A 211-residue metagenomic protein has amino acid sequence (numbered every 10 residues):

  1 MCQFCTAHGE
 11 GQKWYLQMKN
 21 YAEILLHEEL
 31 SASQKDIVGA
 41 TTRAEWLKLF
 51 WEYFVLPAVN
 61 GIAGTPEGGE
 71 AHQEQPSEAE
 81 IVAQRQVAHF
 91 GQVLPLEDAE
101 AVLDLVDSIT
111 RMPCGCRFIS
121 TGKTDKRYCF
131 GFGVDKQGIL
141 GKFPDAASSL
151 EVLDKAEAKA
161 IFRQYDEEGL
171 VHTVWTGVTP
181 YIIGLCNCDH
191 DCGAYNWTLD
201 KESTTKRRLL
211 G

Functional and structural regions predicted by a protein language model:
M1-E168: Iron-sulfur (Fe-S) cluster-binding modules
G9-M18, C192-T205: Iron-sulfur (Fe-S) cluster-binding segments and ferredoxin-like electron-carrier domains, especially [2Fe-2S]
L96-E97, L170-W175, D200: Glycine-rich, charged/polar anion/phosphate-binding loops that engage phosphate groups from diverse ligands
A147-E151, N196, R208-G211: Hydrophobic transmembrane alpha-helix bundles
F162-G169, T173, G177-G184: General nucleic-acid-binding
E167-V171, H190-W197: Short helix-capping and hinge/turn segments at secondary-structure transitions, especially at repeat and domain
V174-P180, K201-G211: Ferredoxin-like iron-sulfur electron-transfer modules
P180-A194: Structured, non-catalytic alpha/beta "coupling" segments that mediate domain-domain communication and provide generic
